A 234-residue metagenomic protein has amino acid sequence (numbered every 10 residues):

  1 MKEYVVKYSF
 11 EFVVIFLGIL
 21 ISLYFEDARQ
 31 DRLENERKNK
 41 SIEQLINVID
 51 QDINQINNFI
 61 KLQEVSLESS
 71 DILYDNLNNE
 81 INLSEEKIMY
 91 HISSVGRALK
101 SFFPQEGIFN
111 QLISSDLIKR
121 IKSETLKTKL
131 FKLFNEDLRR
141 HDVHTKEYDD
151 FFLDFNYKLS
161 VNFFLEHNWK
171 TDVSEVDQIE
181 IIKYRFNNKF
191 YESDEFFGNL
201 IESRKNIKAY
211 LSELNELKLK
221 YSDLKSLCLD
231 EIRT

Functional and structural regions predicted by a protein language model:
M1-K2, V6, D27-T234: Long, hydrophobic alpha-helical segments that serve as membrane-spanning/inserting helices
S9-Y24: Hydrophobic membrane-insertion alpha-helices, especially the h-region of bacterial N-terminal signal peptides
